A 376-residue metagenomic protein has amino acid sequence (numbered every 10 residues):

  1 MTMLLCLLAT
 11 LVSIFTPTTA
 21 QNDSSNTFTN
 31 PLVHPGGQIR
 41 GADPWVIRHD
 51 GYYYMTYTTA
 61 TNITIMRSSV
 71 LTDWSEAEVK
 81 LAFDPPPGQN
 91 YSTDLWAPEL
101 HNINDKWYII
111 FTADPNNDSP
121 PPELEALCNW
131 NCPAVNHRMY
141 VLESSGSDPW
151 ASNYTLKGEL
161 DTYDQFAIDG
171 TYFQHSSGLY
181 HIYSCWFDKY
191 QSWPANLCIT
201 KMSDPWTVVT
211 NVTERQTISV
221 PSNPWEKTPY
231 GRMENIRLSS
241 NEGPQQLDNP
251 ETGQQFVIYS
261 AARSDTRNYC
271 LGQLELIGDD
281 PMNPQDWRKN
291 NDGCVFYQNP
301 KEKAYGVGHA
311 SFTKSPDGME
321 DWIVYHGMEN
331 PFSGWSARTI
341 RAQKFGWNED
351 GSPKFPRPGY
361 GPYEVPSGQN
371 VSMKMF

Functional and structural regions predicted by a protein language model:
M1-Q21: Fungal secretory targeting signals
F15, A20-F376: Carbohydrate-active catalytic/glycan-binding domains of CAZyme proteins, especially the secreted or lumenal ectodomains
